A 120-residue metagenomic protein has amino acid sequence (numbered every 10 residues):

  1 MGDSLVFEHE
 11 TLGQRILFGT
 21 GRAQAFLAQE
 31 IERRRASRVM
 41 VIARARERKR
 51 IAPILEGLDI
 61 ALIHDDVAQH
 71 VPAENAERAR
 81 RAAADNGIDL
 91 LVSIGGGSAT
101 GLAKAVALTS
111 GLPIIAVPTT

Functional and structural regions predicted by a protein language model:
M1-L90: ATP/NTP phosphate-donor binding region
A73-T120: Glycine/threonine-rich beta-strand-loop-alpha-helix active-site module that forms ligand/phosphate-binding
